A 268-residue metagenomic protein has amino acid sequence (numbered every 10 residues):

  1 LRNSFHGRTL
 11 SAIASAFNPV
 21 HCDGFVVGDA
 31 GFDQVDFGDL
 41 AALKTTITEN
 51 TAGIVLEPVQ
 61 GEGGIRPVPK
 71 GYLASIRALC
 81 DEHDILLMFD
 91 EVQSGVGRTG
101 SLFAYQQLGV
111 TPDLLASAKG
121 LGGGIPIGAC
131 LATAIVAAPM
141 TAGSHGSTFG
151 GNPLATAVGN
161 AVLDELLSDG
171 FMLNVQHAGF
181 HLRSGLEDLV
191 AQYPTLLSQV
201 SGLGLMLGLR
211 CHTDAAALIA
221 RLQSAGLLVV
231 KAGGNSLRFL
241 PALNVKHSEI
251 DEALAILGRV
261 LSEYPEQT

Functional and structural regions predicted by a protein language model:
L1-T268: Conserved N-terminal phosphate-binding loop of PLP-dependent enzymes in the Aspartate aminotransferase
